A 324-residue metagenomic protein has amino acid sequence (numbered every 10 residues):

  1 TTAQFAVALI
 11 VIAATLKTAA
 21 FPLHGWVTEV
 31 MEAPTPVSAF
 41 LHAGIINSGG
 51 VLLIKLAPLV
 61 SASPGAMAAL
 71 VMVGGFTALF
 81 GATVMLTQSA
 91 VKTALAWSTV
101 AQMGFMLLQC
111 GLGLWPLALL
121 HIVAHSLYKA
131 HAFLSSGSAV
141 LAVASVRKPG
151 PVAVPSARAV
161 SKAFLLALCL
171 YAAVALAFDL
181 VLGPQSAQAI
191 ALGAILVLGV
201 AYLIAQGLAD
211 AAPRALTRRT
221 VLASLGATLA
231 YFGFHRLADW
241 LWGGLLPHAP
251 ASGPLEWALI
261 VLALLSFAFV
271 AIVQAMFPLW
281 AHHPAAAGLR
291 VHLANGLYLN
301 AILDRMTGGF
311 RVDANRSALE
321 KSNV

Functional and structural regions predicted by a protein language model:
T1-A14, A62-G75, I122-S126, A187-L196: Structural signature of hydrophobic alpha-helical transmembrane segments
F5, L9-G65, A130-A144: Short helix-boundary/re-entrant hairpin motifs in multi-pass inner-membrane proteins
F5-I10, V30-P36, K92, A96-G104 (+2 more regions): Interfacial and helix-entry/exit segments of alpha-helical transmembrane bundles in multi-pass inner-membrane proteins
T18-M31, T35, L79-L95, Y202-A212: C-terminal ends of transmembrane helices
A43-G44, A69-G113: Internal transmembrane alpha-helices of multipass membrane proteins
I46, A159-V174, L192-Y202, R219-W240 (+1 more regions): Hydrophobic membrane-spanning alpha-helices of multi-pass integral membrane proteins
S48-L59, L107-L120, L170-F178, A227-L245: Hydrophobic alpha-helical transmembrane segments in multi-pass integral membrane proteins
A209-R236, P247-V324: Membrane-interface and transmembrane segments of multi-pass membrane proteins
